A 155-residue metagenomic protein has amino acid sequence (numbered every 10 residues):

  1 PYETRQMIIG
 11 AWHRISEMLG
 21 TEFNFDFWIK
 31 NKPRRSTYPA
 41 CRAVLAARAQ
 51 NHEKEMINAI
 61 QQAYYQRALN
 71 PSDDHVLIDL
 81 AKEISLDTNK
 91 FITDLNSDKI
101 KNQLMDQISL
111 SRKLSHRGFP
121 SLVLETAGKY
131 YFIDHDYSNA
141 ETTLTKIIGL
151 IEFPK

Functional and structural regions predicted by a protein language model:
P1-Y64: Structural alpha/beta surface segment adjacent to cysteine/selenocysteine redox centers across thiol/disulfide enzymes
Q62-K155: C-terminal cap of thioredoxin/glutaredoxin-like
